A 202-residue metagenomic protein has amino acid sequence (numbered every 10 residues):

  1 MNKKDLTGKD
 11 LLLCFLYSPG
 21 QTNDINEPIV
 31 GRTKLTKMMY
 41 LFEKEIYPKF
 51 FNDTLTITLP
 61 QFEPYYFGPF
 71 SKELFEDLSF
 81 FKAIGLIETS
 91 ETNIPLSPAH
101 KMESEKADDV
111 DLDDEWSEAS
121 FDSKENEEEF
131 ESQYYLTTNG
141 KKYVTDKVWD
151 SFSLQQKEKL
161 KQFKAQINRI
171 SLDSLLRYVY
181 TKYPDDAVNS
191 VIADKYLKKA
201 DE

Functional and structural regions predicted by a protein language model:
M1-E202: Domain-edge interaction signal
